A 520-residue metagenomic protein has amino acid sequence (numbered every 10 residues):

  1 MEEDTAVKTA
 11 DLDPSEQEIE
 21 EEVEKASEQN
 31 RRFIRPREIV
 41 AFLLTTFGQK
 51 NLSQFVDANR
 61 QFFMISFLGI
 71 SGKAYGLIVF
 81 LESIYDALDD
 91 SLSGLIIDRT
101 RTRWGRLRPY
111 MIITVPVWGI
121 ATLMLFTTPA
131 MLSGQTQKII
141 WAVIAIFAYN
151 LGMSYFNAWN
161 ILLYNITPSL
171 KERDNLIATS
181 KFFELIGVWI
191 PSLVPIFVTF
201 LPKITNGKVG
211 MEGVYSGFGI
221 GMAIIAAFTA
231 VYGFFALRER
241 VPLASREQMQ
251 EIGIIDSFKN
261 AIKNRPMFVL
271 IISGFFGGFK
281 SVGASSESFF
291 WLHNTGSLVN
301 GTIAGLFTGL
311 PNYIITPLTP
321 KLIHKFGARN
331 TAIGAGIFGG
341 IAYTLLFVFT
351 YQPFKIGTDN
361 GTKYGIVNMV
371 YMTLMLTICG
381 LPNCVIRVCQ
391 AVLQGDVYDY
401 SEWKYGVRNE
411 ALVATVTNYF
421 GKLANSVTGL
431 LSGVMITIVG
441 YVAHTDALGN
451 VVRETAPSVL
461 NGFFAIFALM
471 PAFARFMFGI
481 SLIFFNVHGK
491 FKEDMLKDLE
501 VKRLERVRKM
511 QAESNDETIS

Functional and structural regions predicted by a protein language model:
M1-E3: Soluble N-terminal domains of membrane-associated systems
T5-I519: Membrane-embedded alpha-helical bundles of multi-pass transporters/translocases, especially carrier/permease families
